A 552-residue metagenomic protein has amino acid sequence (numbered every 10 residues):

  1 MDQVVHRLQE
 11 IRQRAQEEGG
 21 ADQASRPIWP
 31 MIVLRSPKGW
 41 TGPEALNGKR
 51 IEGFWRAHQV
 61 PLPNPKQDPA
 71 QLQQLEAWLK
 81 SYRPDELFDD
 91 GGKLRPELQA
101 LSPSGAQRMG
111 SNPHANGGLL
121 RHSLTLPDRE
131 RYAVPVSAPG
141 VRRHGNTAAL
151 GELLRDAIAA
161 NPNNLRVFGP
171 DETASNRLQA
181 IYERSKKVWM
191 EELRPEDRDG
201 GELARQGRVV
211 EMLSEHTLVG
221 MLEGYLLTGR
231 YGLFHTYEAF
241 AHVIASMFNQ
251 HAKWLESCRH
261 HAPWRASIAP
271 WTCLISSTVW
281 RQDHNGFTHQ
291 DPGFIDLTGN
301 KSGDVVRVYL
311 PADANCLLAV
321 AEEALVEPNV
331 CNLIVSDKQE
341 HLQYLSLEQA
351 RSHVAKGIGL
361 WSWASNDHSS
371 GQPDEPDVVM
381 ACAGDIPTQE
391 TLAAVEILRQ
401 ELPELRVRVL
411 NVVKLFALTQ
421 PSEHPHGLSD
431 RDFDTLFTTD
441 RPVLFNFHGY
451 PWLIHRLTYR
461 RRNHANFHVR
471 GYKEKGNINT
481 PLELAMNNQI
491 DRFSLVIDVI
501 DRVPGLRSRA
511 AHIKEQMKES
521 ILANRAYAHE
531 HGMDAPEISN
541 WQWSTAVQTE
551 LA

Functional and structural regions predicted by a protein language model:
M1, F88-S346, S352-V354, S422 (+3 more regions): Thiamine diphosphate
M1-L87, A266-P270, S277-D296, G303 (+1 more regions): Thiamine diphosphate
